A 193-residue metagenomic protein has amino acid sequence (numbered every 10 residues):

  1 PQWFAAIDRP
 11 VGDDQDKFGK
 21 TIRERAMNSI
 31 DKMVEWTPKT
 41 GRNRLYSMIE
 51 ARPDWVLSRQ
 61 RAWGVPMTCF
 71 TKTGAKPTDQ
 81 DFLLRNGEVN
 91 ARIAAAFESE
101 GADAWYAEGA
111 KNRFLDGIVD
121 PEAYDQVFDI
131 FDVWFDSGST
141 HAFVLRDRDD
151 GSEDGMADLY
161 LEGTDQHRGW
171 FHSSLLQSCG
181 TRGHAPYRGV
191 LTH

Functional and structural regions predicted by a protein language model:
P1-H193: Structured secondary-structure scaffolds
